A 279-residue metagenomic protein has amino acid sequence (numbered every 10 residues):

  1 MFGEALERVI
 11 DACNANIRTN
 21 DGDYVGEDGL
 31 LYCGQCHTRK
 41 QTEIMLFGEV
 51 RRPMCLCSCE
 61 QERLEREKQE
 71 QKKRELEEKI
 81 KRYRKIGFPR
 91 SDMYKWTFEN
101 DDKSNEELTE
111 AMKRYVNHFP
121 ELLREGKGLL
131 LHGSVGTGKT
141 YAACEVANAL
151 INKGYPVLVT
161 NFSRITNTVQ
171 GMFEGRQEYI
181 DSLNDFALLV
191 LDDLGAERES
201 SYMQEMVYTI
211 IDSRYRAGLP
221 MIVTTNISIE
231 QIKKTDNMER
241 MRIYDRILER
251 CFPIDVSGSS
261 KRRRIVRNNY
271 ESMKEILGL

Functional and structural regions predicted by a protein language model:
M1-K103, E107, V266-L279: A short, basic N-terminal segment
R8, T166-V169, E197-L279: Replace "adjacent to P-loop NTPase cores in ATP/GTP-dependent enzymes" with "adjacent to NTP-binding cores
S104-K113, R124, A147-L188, R198-E205: Short glycine-rich substrate-engagement loop in P-loop NTPases that contacts/grips substrate
M112-R124, R267-I276: Short, surface-exposed polybasic-and-hydrophobic patches located at secondary-structure transitions
E121-A143: Walker A/P-loop nucleotide-binding motif
L194: Walker B catalytic motif
